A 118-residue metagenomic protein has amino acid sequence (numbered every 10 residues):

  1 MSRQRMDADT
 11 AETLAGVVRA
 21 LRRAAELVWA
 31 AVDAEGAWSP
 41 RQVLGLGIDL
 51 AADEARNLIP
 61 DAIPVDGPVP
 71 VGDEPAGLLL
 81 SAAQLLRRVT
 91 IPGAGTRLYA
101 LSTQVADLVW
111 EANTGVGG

Functional and structural regions predicted by a protein language model:
M1-A11, V65-G67, V109, G118: Short, flexible domain-boundary/linker segments around small modular repeats
M1-W38: Leu/Val/Ala/Ile-rich N-terminal alpha-helices, chiefly Sec-type signal peptides and the beginnings
R3-R5, R19-R23, R41, R56 (+2 more regions): Arginine residue identity/basic-tract feature
A8, E12-R19, L46, P70-D73 (+3 more regions): Alpha-helix boundary/N-cap detector
E26-W29, A52-R56, P60, A83 (+2 more regions): Alpha-helical repeat scaffolds in large eukaryotic proteins
W29-R41, R88-Y99: Charged, low-complexity interaction regions
A31-E74: Amphipathic alpha-helical interaction modules
E74-G118: Amphipathic alpha-helical binding modules
